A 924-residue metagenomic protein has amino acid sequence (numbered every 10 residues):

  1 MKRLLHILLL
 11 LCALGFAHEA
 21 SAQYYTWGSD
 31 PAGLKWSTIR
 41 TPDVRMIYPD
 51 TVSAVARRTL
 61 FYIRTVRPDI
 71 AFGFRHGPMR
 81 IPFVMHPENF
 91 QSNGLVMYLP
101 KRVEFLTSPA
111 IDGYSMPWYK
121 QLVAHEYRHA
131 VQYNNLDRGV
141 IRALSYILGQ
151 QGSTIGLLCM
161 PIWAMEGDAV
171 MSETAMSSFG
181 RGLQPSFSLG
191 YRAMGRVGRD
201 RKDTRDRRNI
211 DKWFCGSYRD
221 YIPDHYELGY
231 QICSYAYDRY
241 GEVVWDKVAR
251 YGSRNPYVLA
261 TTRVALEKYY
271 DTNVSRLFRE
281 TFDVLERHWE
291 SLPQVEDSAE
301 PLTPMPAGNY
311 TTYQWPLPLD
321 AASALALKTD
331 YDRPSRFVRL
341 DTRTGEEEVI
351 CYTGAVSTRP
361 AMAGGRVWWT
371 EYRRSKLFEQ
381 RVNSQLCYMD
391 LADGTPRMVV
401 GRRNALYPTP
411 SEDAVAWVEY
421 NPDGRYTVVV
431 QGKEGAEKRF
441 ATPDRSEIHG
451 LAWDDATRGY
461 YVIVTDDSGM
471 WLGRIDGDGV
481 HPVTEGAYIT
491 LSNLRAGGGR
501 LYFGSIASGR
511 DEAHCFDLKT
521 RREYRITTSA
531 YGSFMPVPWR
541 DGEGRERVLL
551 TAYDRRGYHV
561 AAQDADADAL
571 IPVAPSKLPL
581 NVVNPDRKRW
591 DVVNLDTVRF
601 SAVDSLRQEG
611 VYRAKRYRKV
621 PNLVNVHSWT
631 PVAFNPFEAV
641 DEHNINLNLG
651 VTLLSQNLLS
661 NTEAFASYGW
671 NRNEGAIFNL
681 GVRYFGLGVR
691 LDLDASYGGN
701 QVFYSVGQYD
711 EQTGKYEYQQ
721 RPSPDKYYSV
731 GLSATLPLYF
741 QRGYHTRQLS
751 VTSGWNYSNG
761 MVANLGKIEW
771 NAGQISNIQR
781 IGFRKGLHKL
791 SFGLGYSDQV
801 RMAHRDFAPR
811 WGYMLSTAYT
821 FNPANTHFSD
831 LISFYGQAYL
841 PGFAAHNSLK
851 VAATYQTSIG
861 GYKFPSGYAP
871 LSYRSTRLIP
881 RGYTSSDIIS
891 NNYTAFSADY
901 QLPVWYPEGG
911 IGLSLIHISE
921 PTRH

Functional and structural regions predicted by a protein language model:
A22-I155, P161: Juxtacatalytic substrate-recognition/specificity segment
T26, P31, P117-L122, A130 (+5 more regions): Acidic/His/Gly-enriched intrinsically disordered linker/tail segments that often contain short helix/coil "MoRF-like"
W27-T38, D220, K247-G364, Y388: Beta/coil-rich, acidic/histidine-enriched accessory regions frequently appended to metallopeptidases
R181-G182, Y310, K328-F337, Y352-S357 (+10 more regions): A flexible loop/linker signature enriched in serine peptidases of the S9 family
S291-T311, L340-T358, Y388-S411, Q431-D455 (+4 more regions): Multi-bladed beta-propeller domains
Q294, N309, L570-G688, R780-R810: Outer-membrane beta-barrel initiation region
E419, C515, G650-N657, A676-S696 (+5 more regions): Feature captures outer-membrane beta-barrel proteins of Gram-negative bacteria and organelles
A695, N700, Q708, Q719-R721 (+2 more regions): C-terminal outer-membrane beta-barrel translocator/porin domains of Gram-negative envelope proteins and their
